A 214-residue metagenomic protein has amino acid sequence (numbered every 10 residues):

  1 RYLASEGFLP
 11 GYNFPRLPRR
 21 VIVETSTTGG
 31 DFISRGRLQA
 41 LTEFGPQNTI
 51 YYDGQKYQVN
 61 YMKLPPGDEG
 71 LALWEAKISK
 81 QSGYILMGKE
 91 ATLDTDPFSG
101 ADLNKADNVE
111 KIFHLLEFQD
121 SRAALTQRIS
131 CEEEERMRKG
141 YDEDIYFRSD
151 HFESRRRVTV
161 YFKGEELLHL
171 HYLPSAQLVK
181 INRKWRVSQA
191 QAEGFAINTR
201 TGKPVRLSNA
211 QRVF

Functional and structural regions predicted by a protein language model:
R1-F214: Extended Lys/Arg-rich polyanion-binding regions
